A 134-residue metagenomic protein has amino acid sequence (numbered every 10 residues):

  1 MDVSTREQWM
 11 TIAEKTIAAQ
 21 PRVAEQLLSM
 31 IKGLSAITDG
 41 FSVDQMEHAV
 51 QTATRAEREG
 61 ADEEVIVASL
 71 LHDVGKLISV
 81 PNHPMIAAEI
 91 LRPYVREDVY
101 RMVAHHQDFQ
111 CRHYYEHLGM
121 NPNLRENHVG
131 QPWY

Functional and structural regions predicted by a protein language model:
M1-Y134: Metal-dependent phosphohydrolase cores
